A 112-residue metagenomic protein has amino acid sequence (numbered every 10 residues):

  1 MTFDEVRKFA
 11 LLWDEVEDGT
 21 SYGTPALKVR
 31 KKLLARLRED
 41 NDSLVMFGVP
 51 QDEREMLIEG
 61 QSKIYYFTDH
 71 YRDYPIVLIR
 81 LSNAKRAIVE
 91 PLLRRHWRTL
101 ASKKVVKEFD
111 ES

Functional and structural regions predicted by a protein language model:
M1-S112: Charge-dense, helix-prone N-terminal extensions
